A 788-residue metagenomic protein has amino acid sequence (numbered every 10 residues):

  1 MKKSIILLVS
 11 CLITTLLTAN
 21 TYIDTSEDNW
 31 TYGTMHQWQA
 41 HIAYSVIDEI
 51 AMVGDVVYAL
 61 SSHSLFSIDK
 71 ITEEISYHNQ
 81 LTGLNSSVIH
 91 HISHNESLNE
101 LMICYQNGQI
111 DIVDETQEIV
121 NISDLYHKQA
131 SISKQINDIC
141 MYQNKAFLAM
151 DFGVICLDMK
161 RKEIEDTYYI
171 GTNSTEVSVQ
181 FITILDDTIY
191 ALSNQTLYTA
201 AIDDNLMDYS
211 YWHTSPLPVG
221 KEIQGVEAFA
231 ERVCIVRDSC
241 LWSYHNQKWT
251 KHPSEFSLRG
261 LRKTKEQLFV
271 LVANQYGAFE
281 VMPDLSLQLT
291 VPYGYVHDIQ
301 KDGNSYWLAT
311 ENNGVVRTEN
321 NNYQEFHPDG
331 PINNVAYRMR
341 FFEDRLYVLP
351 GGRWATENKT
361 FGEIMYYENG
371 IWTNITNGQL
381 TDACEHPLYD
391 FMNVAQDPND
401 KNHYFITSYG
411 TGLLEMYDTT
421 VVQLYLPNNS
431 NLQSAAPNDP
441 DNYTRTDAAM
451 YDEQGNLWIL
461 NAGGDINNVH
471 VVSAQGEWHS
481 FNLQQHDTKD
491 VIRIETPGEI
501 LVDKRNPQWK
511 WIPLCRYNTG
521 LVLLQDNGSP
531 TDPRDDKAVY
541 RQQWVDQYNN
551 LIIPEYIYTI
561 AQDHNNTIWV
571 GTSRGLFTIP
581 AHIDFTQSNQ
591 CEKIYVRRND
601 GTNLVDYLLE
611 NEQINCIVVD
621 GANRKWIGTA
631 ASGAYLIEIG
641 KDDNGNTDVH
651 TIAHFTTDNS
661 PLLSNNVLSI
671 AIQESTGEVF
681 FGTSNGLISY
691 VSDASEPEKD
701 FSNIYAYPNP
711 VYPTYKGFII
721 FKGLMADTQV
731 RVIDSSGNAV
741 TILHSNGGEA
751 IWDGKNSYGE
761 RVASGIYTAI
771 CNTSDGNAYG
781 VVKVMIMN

Functional and structural regions predicted by a protein language model:
M1-S4, N788: Positively charged n-region of N-terminal signal peptides that target proteins for export
S4, N20-I704, V730, A739: Carboxylate-rich, polar loop motifs that coordinate divalent cations or form catalytic acidic clusters
S4-I13: Sec-dependent N-terminal signal peptides
Q80, S745-G776: Short, surface-exposed loop/turn motifs with a glycine/proline- and acidic-biased composition
D693-P697, A706-N709, G737, W752 (+2 more regions): Terminal processing/anchoring signals of secreted or surface-associated proteins and related intramolecular
K699-R731, E749-W752: Glycine-centered coil/turn sites that cap beta-strands in beta-rich domains
Q729-V740, Y767: Short, glycine-anchored, charge-dense loop/turn motifs used at functional sites
A778-V782: Extracellular and select intracellular beta-sandwich modules with Ser/Thr-enriched, small-residue motifs on
